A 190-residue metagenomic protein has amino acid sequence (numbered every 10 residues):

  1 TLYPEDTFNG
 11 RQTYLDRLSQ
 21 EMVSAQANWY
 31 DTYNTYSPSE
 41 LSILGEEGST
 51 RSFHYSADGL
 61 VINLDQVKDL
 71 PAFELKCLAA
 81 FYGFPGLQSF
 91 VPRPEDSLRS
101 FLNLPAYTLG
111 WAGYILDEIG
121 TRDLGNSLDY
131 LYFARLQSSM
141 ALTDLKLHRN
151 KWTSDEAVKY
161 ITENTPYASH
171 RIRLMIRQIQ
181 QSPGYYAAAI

Functional and structural regions predicted by a protein language model:
T1-I190: N-terminal maturation segment of proteins
